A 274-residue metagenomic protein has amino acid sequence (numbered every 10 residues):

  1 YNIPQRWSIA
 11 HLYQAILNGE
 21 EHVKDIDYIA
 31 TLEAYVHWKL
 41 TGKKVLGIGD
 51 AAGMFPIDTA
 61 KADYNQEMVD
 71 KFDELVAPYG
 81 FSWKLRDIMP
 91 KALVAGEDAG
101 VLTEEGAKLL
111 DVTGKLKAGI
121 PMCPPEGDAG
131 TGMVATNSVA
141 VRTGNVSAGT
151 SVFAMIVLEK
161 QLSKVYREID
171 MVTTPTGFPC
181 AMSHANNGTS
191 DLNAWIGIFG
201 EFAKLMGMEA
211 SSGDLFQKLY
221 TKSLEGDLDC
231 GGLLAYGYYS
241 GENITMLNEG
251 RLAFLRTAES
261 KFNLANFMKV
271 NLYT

Functional and structural regions predicted by a protein language model:
N2-L46, F55-W83, G96-T274: Active-site core segments that coordinate phosphate-bearing ligands/cofactors across diverse enzyme families
K91-L93: A cyclin-like helical interaction fold
